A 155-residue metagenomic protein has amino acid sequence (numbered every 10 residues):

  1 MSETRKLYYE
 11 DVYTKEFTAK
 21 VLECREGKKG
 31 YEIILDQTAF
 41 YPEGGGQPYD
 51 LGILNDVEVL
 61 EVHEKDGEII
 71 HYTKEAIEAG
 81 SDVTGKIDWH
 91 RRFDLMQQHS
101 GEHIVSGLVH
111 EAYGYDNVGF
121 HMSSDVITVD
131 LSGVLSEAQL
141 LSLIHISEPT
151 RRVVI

Functional and structural regions predicted by a protein language model:
S2-S81: Conserved nucleotide-binding/hydrolysis modules and their immediate coupling elements across P-loop/ASCE NTPase motors
T14, Q98-E102, L140-L141: Generic alpha-helical secondary structure
T38-L54, E78-V129: Active/ligand-binding-proximal structured segments within catalytic/core domains that scaffold catalytic residues
E68, S106, Q139: N-terminal Rossmann-like or analogous alpha/beta NTP/dinucleotide-binding catalytic cores that position adenine
I70-Y72, H99, H103, H145: Histidine-centered active-site/metal-ligand motif
T128-L143: Catalytic palm subdomain of template-directed nucleic-acid polymerases, centered on the conserved carboxylate motif
I144-I155: Single conserved hydrophobic/aromatic residue that forms the stacking wall/gate of nucleotide- or nucleobase-binding
